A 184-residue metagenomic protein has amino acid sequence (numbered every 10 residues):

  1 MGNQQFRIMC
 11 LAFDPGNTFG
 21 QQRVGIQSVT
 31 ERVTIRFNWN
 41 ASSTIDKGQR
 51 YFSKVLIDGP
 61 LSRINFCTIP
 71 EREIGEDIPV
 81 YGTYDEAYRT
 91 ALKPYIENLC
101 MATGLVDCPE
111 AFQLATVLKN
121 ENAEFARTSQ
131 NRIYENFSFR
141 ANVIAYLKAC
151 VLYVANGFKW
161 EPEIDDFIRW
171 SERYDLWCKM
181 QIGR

Functional and structural regions predicted by a protein language model:
M1-R184: Phosphate-handling catalytic cores of nucleic-acid transaction enzymes
